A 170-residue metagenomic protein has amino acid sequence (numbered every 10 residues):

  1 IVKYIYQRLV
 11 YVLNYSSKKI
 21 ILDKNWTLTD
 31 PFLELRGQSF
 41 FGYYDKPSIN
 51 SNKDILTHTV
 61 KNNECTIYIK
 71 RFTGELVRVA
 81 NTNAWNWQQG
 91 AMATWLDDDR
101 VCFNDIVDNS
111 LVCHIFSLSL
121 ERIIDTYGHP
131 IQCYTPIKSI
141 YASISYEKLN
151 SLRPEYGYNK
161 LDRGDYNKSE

Functional and structural regions predicted by a protein language model:
I1-N14: Short hydrophobic helices that act as membrane-entry/anchoring signals
V2-I5, N62-I67, T73-G74, E121 (+2 more regions): Short intrinsically disordered, low-complexity coil segments enriched in acidic
V12-Y15, D23-C65: Beta-strand-rich domains and repeat architectures in extracellular enzymes and scaffolds, especially beta-propellers
K19-G42, I69-Q89, L118-P130: Multi-bladed beta-propeller domains
D45, T66-Y68, V112-H114: Conserved beta-strand and immediately adjacent loop positions that scaffold enzyme active sites
S48-T57, R71-E75, D97-D98: Short, solvent-exposed loop/edge-beta patches enriched in aromatic
A80-E170: Asp-box/WD-like beta-propeller blade repeats and closely related beta-sheet repeat scaffolds
